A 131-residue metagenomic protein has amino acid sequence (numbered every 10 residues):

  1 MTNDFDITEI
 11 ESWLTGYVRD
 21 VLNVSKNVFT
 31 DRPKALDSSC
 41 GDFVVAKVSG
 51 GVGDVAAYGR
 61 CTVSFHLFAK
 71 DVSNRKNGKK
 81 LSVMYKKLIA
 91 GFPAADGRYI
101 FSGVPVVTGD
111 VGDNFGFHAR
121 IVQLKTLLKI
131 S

Functional and structural regions predicted by a protein language model:
M1-K26, K47-S131: Charged, amphipathic alpha-helical segments and their flanking helix caps
V28-S39: Short acidic low-complexity segments
S38-V48: A short, hydrophobic beta-strand-centered structural micro-motif
